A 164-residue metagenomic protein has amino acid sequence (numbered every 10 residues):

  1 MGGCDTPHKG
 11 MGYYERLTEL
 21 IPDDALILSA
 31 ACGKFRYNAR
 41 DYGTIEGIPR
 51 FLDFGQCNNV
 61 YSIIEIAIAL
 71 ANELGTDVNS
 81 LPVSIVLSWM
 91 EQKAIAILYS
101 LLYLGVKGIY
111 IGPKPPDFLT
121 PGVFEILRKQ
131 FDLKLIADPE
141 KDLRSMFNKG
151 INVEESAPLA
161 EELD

Functional and structural regions predicted by a protein language model:
M1-D164: Anaerobic metallocofactor- and corrinoid-dependent redox/one-carbon enzyme cores, especially those from methanogenesis
